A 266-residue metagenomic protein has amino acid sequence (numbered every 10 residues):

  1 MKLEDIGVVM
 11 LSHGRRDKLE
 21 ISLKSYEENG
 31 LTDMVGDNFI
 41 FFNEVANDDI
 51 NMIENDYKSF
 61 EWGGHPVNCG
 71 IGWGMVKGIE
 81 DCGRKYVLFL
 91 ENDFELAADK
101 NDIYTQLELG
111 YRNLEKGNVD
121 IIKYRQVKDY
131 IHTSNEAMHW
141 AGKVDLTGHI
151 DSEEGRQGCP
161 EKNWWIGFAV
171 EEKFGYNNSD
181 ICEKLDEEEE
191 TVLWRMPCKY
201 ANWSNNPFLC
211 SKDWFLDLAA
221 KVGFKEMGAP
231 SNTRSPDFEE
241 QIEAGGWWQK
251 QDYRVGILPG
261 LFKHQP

Functional and structural regions predicted by a protein language model:
D5-G7, D37: Cell-envelope/extracellular polymer assembly enzymes that use nucleotide-activated donors
R15-G30: Short, well-formed alpha-helical segments that are part of the catalytic scaffolds of diverse glycosyltransferases
R16, C69, F94-L96, K100: Acidic metal-phosphate-binding loop of nucleotide-sugar-dependent transferases
I21, V170-P266: C-terminal catalytic/acceptor-binding lobe
Y26-G63: Acidic donor-binding segment of Leloir-type glycosyltransferases
P66-D81: Glycine-rich, basic loop-to-helix element that forms the pyrophosphate-binding segment of sugar-nucleotide handling
V87: Short aromatic/hydrophobic "clamp" motif used to bind/position activated sugar donors
A98-K128: Conserved donor-nucleotide/metal-binding helix-loop-beta segment in metal-dependent transferases, i.e., the alpha-helix
